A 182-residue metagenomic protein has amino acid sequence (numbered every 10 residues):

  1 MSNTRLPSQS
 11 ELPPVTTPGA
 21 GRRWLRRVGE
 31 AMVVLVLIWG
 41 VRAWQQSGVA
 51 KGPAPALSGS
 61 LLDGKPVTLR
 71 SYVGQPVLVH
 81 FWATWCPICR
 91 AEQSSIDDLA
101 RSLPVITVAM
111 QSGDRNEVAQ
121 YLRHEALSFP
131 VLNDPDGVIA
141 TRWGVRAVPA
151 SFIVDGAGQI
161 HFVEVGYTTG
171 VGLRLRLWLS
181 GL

Functional and structural regions predicted by a protein language model:
M1-A20: N-terminal Lys/Arg-rich, disordered targeting/topogenic segments
R26-R42: Hydrophobic membrane-insertion alpha-helices, especially the h-region of bacterial N-terminal signal peptides
L37-L69: N-terminal "domain-start" segment that seeds a small globular fold
V67-P87, I96: Short active-site neighborhood of thiol/selenol oxidoreductases, capturing the structured segment around
L78-V79, V105, S151: Hydrophobic beta-strand anchors of alpha/beta hydrolase catalytic cores
T84-A91, A150: C-type cytochrome heme c attachment motif
R90-E125, P135-T141: Structural microenvironment flanking redox-active thiols in thiol-disulfide oxidoreductases
Q120-S128, P135-L182: Thiol/disulfide oxidoreductase modules built on the thioredoxin-like
